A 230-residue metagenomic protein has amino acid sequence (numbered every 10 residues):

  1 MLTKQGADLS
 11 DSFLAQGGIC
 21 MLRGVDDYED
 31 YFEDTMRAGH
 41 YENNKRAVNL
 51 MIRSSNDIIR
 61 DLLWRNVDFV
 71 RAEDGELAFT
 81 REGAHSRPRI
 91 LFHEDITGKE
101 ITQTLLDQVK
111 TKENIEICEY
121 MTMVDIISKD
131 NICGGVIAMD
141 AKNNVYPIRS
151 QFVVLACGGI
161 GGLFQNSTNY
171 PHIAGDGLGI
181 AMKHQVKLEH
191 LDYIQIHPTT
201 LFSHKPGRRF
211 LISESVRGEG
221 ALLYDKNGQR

Functional and structural regions predicted by a protein language model:
M1-E33, E73, E94-R230: Residues forming the flavin
A15-G17, E42, R81-R89, C157-G161: Gly-rich Lys/Arg/Thr-decorated short loops/hinges at beta-loop-alpha junctions or inter-strand turns that position
M21-M51: Glycine-rich active-site loop/strand segments that organize a redox cofactor
E42-K45, N49, F92-I96, T168: Charge-dense, low-complexity intrinsically disordered segments
N43, N56-I59, T104: N-terminal beta-alpha lobe that positions the nucleotide/phosphoryl donor in ATP/NTP-coupled carboxylate activation
N49-R87, A221-L222: A conserved beta-strand/loop capping segment in the N-terminal third of enzymes that catalyze redox or closely related
